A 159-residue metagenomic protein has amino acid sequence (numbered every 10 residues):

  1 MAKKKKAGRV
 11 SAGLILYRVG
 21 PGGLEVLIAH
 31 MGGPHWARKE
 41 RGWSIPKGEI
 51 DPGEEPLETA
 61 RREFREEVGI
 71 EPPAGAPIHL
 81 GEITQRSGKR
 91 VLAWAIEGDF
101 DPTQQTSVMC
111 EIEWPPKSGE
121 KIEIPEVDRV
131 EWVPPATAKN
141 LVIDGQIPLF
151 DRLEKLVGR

Functional and structural regions predicted by a protein language model:
M1-K4, L80, P116-K121: Short, P/G- and charge-enriched loop/turn segments at secondary-structure junctions
A2-S44, W94: N-terminal strand-loop-strand
R9, E40-I45, A74, S87-V91 (+1 more regions): Short connector loops at helix/strand junctions that flank enzyme active sites, especially segments positioning acidic
P21-G23, G33-W36, D51-P52, S87-G88 (+1 more regions): Short, charged/polar surface micro-motifs in flexible loops or helix N-caps
I45-L80, P134: The catalytic Nudix box helix
E82-G119, E131, L153: Active-site-adjacent beta-strand/loop module that shapes the phosphate/pyrophosphate-binding cleft
I122-D128: Non-DNA-binding regulatory cores of transcription-related proteins, predominantly C-terminal effector-binding
E131, P135-R159: Charged phosphate-binding loop/patch that engages nucleotide di/tri-phosphates or the phosphate backbone of nucleic
